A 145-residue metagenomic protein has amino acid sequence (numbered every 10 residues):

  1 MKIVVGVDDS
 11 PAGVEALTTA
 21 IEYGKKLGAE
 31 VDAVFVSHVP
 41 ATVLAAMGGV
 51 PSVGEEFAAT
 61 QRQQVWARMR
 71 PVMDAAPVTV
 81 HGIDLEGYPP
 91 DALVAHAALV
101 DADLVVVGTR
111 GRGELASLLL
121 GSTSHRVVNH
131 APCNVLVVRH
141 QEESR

Functional and structural regions predicted by a protein language model:
M1-P51: Small/aliphatic-rich secondary-structure junction motif
E22, K26, P71-V105, E142-R145: Structural beta-alpha unit
D32, H81, L136: Conserved beta-strand positions in the Rossmann-like core of class I SAM-dependent methyltransferases
F35-V36, G108-R110, R139-H140: Short secondary-structure boundary segments
G48-S52, L99-D101, T123-S124: Short, hinge-like loop/turn segments at secondary-structure boundaries
P51-Q64: A short acidic, glycine-rich active-site loop that binds or catalyzes chemistry on phosphate/adenosine moieties
L104-R126, S144-R145: Glycine-rich, Arg-bearing micro-motifs that act as flexible, cationic patches
H130-R139: Short, acidic/small-residue loops that bind anionic groups at enzyme active sites
